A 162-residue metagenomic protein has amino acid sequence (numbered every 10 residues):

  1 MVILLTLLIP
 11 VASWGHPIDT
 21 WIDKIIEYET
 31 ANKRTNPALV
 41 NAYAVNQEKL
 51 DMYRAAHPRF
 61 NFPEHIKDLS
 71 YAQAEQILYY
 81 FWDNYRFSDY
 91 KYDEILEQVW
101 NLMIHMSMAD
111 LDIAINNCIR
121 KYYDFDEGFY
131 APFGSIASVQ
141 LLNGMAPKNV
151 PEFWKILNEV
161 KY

Functional and structural regions predicted by a protein language model:
M1-G15: Classical Sec-dependent N-terminal signal peptides that target proteins to the secretory pathway
V11-Y162: Cell-wall polysaccharide-cleaving catalytic domain and substrate-binding groove, primarily in peptidoglycan/chitin
